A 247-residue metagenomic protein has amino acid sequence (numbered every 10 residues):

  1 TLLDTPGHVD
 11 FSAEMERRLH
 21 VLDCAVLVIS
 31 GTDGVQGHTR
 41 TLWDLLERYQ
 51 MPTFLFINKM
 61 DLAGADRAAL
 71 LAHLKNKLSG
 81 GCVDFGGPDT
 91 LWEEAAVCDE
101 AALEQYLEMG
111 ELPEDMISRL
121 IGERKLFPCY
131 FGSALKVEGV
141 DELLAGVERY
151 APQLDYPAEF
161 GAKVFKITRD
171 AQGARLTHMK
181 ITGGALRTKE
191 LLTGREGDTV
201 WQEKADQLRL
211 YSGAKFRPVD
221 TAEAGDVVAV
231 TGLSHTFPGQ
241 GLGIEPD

Functional and structural regions predicted by a protein language model:
T1-D247: Structural and coupling elements of P-loop NTPases
